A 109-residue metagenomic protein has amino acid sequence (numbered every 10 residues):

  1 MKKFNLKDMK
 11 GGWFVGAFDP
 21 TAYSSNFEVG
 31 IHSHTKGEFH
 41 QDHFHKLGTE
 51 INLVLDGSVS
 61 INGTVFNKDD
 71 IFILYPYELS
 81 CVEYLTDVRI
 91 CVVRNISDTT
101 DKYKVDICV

Functional and structural regions predicted by a protein language model:
M1-I31, Q41, I107-V109: A short, N-terminal "cap"/entry segment at the start of jelly-roll beta-barrel domains of the cupin/DSBH fold
K3, V29-S33, I51, I71-I73: Conserved hydrophobic/aromatic beta-strand scaffold that supports enzyme active sites
T21, H40-K46, N62-T64, E83-Y84: Short histidine-centered beta-strand/loop micro-motifs that create catalytic or ligand/metal-coordination sites
S25-F27, T35-F39, S58, I96-T99: Short, charged/polar surface micro-motifs in flexible loops or helix N-caps
E28-H45, F66-K68: Conserved short histidine dyad/triad with adjacent acidic residue
H34, F44-S60: Short, conserved beta-strand element in jelly-roll/cupin
N62-C81: Short acidic-glycine-tyrosine-enriched beta hairpin
P76-D106: Ligand-binding loop in jelly-roll beta-barrel domains
